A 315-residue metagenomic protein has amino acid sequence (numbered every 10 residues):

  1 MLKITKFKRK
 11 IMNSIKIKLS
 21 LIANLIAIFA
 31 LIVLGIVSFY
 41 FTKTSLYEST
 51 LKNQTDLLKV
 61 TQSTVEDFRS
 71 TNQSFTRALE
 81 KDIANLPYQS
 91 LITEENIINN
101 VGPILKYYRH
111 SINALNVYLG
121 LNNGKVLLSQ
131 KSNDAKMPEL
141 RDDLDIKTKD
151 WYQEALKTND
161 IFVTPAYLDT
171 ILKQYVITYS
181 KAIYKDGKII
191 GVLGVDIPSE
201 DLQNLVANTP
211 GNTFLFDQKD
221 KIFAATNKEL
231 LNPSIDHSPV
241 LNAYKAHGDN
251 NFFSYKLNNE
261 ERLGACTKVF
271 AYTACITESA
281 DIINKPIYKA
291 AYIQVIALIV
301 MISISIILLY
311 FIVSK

Functional and structural regions predicted by a protein language model:
L2-E48, K52, V295-S305: Extreme N-terminal signal-anchor transmembrane helix of membrane signaling/transducer proteins, especially in bacteria
I4-T5, K52-V60, T64-D160: Extracytoplasmic/periplasmic sensory segments of membrane signal-transduction proteins
S20, N24, I28, I32 (+2 more regions): Cytoplasm-proximal transmembrane signaling helix
S20-L21, S38-L57, T61-F68, Q89 (+6 more regions): Juxtamembrane interface helices immediately C-terminal to a transmembrane segment
I98-S111, K188, V192-L230: Solvent-exposed, extracytoplasmic
H110-S111, N122-G124, L128-I197, L202-L205 (+1 more regions): Extracytoplasmic/periplasmic ligand-binding sensor regions of membrane-associated signaling proteins
E139-D143, E200-N208, E229-A243: A short, polar/charged loop-to-alpha-helix boundary motif
K219, K228-V295: Extracellular/periplasmic juxtamembrane segments that couple receptor/chemosensory ectodomains to their
